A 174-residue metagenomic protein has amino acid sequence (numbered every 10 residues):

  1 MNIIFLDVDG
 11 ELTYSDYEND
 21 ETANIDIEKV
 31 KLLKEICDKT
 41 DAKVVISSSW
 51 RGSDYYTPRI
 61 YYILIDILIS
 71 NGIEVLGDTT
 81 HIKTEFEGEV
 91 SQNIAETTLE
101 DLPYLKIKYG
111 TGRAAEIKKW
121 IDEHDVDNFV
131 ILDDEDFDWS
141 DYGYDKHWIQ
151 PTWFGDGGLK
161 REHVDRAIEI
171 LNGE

Functional and structural regions predicted by a protein language model:
M1-E174: Catalytic phosphate/metal-binding cores of nucleic-acid and nucleotide-processing enzymes, i.e., regions that mediate
